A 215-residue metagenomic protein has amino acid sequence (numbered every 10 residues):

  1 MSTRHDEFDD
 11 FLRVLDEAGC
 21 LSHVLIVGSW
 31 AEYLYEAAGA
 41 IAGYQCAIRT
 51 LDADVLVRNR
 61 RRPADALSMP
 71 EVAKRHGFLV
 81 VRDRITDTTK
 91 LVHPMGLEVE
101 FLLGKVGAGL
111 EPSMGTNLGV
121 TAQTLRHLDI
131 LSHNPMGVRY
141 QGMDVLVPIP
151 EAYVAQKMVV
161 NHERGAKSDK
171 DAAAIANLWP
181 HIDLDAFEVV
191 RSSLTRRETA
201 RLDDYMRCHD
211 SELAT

Functional and structural regions predicted by a protein language model:
M1-T215: Compositionally biased terminal segments of proteins
